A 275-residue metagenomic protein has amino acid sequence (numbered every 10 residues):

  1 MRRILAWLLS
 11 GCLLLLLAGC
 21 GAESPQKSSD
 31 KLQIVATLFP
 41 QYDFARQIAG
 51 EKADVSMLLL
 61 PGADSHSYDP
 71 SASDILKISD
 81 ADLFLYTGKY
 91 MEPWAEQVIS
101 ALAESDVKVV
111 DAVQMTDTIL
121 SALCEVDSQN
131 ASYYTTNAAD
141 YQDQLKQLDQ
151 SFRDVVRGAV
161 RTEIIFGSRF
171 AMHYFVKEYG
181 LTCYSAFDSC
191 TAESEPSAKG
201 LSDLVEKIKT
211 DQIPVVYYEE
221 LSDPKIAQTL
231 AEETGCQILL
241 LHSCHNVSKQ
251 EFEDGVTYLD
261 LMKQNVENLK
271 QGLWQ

Functional and structural regions predicted by a protein language model:
W7-L9, C20-Q275: Extracytoplasmic metal-acquisition and chelation regions
